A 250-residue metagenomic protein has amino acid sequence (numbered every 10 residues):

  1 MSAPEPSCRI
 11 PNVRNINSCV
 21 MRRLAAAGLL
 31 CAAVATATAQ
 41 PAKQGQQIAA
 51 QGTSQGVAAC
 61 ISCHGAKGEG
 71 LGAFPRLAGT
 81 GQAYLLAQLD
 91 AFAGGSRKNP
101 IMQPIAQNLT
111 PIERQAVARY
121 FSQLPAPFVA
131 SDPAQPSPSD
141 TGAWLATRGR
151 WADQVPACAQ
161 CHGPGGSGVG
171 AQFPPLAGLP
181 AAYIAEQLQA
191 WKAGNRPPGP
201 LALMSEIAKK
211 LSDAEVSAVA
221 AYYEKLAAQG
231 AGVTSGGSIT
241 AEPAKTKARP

Functional and structural regions predicted by a protein language model:
M1-M21: N-terminal secretory signal peptides that target proteins for export/translocation
R23-A33: Bacterial N-terminal signal peptides
A35-G56, L71, Q123-A152, E242 (+1 more regions): Electrostatic cytochrome c docking/interface patches
A49, F92, Y120-F121, W191 (+1 more regions): Conserved hydrophobic/aromatic "anchor" residues that stabilize well-ordered secondary structure elements
T53, A66-K98, Q103-L109, A159 (+2 more regions): Gly/Gly-Pro-rich "capping" loops immediately C-terminal to redox-active cysteine motifs in periplasmic/lumenal
V57-A66, V117, V155-G165, V219: The canonical Cys-X-X-Cys-His
E69, P75, G95-S96, Q123-D140 (+5 more regions): Inter-heme linker and motif-flanking segments adjacent to c-type heme-binding CXXCH motifs in c-type cytochromes
Q107-D132, T141-A143, A182, E206-I239: C-terminal capping alpha-helices of c-type cytochrome domains
